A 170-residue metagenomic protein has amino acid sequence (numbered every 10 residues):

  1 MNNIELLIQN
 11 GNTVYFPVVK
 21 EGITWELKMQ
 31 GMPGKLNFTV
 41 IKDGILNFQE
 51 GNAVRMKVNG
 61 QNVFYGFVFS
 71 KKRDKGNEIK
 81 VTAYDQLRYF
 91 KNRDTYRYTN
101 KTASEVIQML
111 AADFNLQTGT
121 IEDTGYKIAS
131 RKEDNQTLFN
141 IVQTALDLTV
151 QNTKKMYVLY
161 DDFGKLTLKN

Functional and structural regions predicted by a protein language model:
M1-Y89: Assembly/oligomerization scaffold segments
N47, T99-S104, D134-V142: Solvent-exposed, acidic/flexible segments
N52-M56, Y96-K101: Short intrinsically disordered coil segments
K57-V58, A111, T118, L159: Alpha-helix C-terminal capping segments
K71, T102-G119: Glycine-rich, acidic and aromatic/proline-enriched surface loops and short helix-turn segments that act as binding
E78-I79, D85-Q86, T120-N170: Short beta-strand-centered interaction patches in the first periplasmic/extracellular domains of large envelope
N92-N100, A129-K132: Second-shell loop/turn segments in exported
